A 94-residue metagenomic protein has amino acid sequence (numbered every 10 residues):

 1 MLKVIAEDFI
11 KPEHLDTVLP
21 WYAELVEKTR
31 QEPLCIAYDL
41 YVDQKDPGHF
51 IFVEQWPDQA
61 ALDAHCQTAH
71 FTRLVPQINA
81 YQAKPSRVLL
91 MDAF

Functional and structural regions predicted by a protein language model:
L2, L40-D46, P76-F94: Glycine-rich beta-strand-turn "strand-cap" elements at beta-sheet edges
L2-D8, D39-C66: Short, well-ordered beta-strand segments in beta-rich or mixed alpha/beta enzyme and ligand-binding folds
V4-A6, P33, K84: Structural detector for hydrophobic anchor residues on beta-strands
I10-P12: Beta-strand elements of well-folded, non-transmembrane domains
H14-I36, H70-L74: Short amphipathic alpha-helical segments
W21, Y41, H65-T68, Q77: Residue-level signal for well-ordered alpha-helical positions
R30, P57, A83: Short conserved AdoMet
